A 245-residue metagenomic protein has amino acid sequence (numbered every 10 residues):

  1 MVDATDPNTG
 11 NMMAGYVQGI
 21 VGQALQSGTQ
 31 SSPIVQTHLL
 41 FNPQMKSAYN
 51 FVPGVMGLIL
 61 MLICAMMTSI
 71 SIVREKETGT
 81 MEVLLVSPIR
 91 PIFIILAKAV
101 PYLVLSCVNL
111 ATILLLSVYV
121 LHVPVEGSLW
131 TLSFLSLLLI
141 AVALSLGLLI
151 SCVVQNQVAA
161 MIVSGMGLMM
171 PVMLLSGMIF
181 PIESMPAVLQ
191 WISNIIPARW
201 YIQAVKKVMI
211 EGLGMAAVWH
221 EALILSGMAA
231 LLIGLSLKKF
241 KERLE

Functional and structural regions predicted by a protein language model:
M1-M67, S71: Transport-system extracytoplasmic interface segments
V21, G57-M61, S69, V73 (+8 more regions): Residue-level hotspots within pore-lining transmembrane alpha-helices of multi-pass secondary transporters
N42-M45, P124, M173-L231, L244: Membrane-interfacial helix-loop-helix junctions in multi-pass membrane proteins
M66-I70, L114, V118, L148 (+5 more regions): Transmembrane alpha-helix boundary and packing residues in multipass membrane permease domains and related
M66-I89, A99, E245: Transmembrane helix boundary and interhelical loop/hinge segments in multi-pass membrane proteins
S69, V73-R74, S87, S117-V125 (+3 more regions): Short helix-capping/hinge motifs at transmembrane helix termini and TM-loop junctions
P91-G165, M170-M173, M215-A222, S226 (+1 more regions): Alpha-helical transmembrane segments and their short interhelical loops
K238-E245: Short cytosolic juxtamembrane segments of multi-pass membrane proteins
